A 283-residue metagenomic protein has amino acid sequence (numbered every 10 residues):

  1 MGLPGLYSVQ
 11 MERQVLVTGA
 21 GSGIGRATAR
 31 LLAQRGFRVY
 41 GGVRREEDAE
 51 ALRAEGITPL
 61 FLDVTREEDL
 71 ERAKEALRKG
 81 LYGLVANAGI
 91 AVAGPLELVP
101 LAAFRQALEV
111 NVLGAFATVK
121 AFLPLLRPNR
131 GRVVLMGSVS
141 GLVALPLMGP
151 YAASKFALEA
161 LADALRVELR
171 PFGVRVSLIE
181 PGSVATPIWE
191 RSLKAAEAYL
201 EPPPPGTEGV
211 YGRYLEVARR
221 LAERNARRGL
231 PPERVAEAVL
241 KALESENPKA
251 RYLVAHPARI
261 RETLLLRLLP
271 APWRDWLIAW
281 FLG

Functional and structural regions predicted by a protein language model:
G21-S22: Conserved glycine-rich cofactor-binding loop
A54-E68: Rossmann-fold cofactor-recognition segment
P95-L96, A103-R105: Substrate-binding pocket helix/loop in short-chain dehydrogenase/reductase
E97, V143-G149: Active-site loop immediately N-terminal to the catalytic Tyr-X3-Lys motif of short-chain dehydrogenase/reductase
V119, S154-A157: Active-site helix of classical SDR
S138: Residue(s) in the substrate-gating loop at a strand-loop-helix junction that position the organic substrate next
P171-N225: C-terminal beta-strand-loop-alpha-helix "lid" module of Rossmann-like NAD(P)-dependent dehydrogenases
